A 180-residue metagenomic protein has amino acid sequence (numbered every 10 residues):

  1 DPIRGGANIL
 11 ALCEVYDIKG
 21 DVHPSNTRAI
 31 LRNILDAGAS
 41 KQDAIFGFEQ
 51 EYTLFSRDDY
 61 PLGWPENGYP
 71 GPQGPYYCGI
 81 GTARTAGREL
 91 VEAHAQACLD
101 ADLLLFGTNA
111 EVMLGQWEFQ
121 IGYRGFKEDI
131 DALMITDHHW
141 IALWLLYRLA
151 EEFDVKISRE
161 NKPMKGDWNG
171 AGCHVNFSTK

Functional and structural regions predicted by a protein language model:
D1-K180: Glycine-rich, acidic/polar active-site loops that bind/position phosphate-bearing ligands
